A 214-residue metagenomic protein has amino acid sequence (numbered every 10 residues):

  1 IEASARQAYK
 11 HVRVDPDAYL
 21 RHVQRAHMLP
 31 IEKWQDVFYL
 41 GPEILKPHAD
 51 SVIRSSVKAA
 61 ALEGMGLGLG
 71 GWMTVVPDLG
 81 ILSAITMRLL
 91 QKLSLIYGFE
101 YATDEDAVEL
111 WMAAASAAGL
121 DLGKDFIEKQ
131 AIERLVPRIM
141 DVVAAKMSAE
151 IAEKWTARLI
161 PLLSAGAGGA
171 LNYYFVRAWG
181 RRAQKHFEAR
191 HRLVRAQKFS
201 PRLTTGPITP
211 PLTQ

Functional and structural regions predicted by a protein language model:
I1-M65, M87-Q214: Terminal, membrane-proximal amphipathic helices and intrinsically disordered targeting/regulatory segments
E63-V76: Transmembrane alpha-helix interface/packing and boundary motifs in multi-pass membrane proteins, characterized by
T74-I81, G168: Selective recognition of hydrophobic, aromatic-rich stretches within alpha-helical transmembrane segments of polytopic
